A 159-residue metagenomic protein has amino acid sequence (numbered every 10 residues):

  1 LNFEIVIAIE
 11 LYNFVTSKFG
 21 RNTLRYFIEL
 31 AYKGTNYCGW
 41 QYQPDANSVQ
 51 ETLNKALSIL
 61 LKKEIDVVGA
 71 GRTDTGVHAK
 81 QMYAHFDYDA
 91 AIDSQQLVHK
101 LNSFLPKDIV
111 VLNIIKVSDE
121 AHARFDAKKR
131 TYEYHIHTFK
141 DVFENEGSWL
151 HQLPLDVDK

Functional and structural regions predicted by a protein language model:
L1-E4, E10: Compositionally biased, low-complexity intrinsically disordered regions
F3, F14-S17: Intrinsic disorder
Y12-V15, D66: A general, composition-driven signal for non-globular sequence regions
F19-K159: Structured-RNA-binding interfaces characteristic of tRNA pseudouridine synthases
